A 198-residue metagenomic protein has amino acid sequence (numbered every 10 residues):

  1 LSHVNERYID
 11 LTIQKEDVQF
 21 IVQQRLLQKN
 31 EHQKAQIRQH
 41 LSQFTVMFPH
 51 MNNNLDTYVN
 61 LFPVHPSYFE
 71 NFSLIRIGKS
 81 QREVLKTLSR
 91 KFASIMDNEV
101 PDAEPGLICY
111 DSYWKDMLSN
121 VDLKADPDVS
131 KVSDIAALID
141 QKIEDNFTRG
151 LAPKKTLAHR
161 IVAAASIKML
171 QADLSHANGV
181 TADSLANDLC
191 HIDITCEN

Functional and structural regions predicted by a protein language model:
S2-E99: Amphipathic alpha-helical segments of the small helical/lid subdomains adjacent to P-loop NTPase cores
Q14, N30, I108-Y110, T181: Helix N-terminus capping/helix-initiation residues
Q28, H32, G78, K91-S94 (+6 more regions): Surface-exposed polar/charged interaction patches
E31, P49-D56, E99-G106, S119-D122 (+1 more regions): Short, charged low-complexity intrinsically disordered segments located at boundaries of structured domains
H32, K79, E83, D126-S130 (+3 more regions): Alpha-helix boundary/N-cap detector
S42-F48, T57-P63, D128-I143, A177-A182: Active-site-adjacent bridging/hinge elements
T87-L151: Long, low-complexity, charged/polar intrinsically disordered regions in eukaryotic proteins
D145-N198: Terminal-proximal interaction/regulatory segments of ATP-powered molecular machines
